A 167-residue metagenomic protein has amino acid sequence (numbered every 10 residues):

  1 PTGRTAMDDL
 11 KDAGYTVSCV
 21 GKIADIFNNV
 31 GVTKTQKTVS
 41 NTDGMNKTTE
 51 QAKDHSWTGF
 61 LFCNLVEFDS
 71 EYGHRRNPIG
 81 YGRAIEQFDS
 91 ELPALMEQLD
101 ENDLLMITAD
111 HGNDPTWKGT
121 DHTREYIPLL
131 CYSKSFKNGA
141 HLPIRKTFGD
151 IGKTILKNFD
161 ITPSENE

Functional and structural regions predicted by a protein language model:
P1-E167: Feature captures the catalytic ectodomains and active-site-proximal regions of enzymes that hydrolyze or transfer
